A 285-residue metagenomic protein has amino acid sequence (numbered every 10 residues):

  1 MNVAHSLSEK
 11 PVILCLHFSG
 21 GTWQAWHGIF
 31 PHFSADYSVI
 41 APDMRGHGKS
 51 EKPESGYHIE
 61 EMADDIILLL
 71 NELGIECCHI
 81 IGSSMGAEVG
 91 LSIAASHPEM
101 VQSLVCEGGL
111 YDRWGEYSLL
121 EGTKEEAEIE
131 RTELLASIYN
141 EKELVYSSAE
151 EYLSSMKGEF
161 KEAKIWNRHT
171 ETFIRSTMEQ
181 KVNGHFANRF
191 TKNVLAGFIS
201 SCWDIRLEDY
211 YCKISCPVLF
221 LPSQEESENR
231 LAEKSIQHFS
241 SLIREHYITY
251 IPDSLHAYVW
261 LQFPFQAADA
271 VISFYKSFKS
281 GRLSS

Functional and structural regions predicted by a protein language model:
H5-S55, Y275: Conserved HGGG/HGGXW glycine-rich cap/lid loop of the alpha/beta-hydrolase fold
K10, I40-M85, S96, F265 (+1 more regions): Active-site loop/oxyanion-hole signature of alpha/beta-hydrolase fold enzymes
M44, G109, S223: Active-site loop/turn elements of alpha/beta-hydrolase fold enzymes, especially the short glycine-/histidine-rich
E76-L120: Conserved hydrolase catalytic core segment
L104-S147: Flexible "cap/lid" loop of the alpha/beta hydrolase fold
V145-E226: Alpha/beta-hydrolase
K213-S254: Conserved loop-alpha-helix segment in the C-terminal half of the alpha/beta-hydrolase fold that carries the catalytic
S254-P264: Catalytic histidine-centered segment of alpha/beta-hydrolase-like enzymes
